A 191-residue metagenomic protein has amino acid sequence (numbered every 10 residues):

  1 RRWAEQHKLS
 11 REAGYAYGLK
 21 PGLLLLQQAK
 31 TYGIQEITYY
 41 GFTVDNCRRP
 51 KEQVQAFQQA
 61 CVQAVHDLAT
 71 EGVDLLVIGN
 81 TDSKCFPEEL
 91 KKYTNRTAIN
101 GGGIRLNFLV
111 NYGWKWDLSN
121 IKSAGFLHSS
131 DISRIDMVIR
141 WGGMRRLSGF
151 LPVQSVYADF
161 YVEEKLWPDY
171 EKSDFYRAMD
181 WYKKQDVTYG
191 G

Functional and structural regions predicted by a protein language model:
R1-G191: Flexible, compositionally biased loop and terminal segments
